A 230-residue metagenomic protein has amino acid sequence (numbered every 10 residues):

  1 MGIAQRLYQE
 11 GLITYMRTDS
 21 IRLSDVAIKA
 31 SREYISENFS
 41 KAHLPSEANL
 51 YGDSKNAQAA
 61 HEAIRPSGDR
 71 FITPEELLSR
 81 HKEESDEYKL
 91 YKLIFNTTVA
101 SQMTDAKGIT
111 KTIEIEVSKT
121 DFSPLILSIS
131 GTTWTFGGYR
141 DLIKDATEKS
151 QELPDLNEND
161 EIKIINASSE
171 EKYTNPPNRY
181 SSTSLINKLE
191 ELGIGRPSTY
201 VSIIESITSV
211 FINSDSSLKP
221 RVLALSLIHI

Functional and structural regions predicted by a protein language model:
M1-L227: Core catalytic DNA strand-manipulation module of type IA topoisomerases
I230: Calmodulin-binding IQ motif helices
